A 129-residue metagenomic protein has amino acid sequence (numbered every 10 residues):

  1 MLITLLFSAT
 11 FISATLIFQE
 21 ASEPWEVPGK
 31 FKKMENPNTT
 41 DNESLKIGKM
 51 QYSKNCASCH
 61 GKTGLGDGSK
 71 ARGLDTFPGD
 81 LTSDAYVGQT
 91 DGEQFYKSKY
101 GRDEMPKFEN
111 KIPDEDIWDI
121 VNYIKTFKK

Functional and structural regions predicted by a protein language model:
I3-S13: Bacterial N-terminal signal peptides
A14-E20: Boundary of Sec targeting at the N-terminus
A21-Q51: Electrostatic cytochrome c docking/interface patches
P24-V27, S69-L74: Short, flexible, mixed-charge acidic loops at enzyme active sites
E26, A57, D103-M105: Flexible linker/context regions in extracytoplasmic redox proteins
N42-L65, A71, K97-Y100: Sequence/structural segment immediately N-terminal to covalent heme-attachment motifs in c-type and related
L65, T126-K129: Inter-heme linker and motif-flanking segments adjacent to c-type heme-binding CXXCH motifs in c-type cytochromes
D75-F127: Extracytoplasmic electron-transfer domains, predominantly the class I c-type cytochrome c fold
